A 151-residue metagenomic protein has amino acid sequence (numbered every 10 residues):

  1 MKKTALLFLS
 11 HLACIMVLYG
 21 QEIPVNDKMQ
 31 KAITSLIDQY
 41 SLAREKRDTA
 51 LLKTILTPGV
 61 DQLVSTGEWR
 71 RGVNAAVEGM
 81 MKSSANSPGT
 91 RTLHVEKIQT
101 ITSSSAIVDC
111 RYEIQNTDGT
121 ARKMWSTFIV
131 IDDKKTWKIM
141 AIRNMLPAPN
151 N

Functional and structural regions predicted by a protein language model:
M1-T4: Positively charged n-region of N-terminal signal peptides that target proteins for export
L7-V17: Bacterial N-terminal signal peptides
Y19-T54, P58-G59, N151: Short, low-complexity N-terminal intrinsically disordered segments enriched in polar/charged residues
Y40, L51-L52, V60, G72 (+3 more regions): Hydrophobic pocket/interface hotspot
L56, T66, K97, C110-Y112 (+2 more regions): A mature extracytoplasmic/lumenal domain signature
D61-R71, K82-N86: A short gly/proline-enriched turn/hairpin at secondary-structure junctions
V77-D118: Surface-exposed, charged secondary-structure patches
K123-N150: Short beta-strand edge/turn micro-motifs at domain boundaries
